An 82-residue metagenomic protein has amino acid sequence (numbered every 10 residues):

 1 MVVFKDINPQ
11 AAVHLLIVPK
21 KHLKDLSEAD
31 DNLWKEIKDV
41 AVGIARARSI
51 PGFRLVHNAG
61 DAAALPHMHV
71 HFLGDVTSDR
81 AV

Functional and structural regions predicted by a protein language model:
M1-V82: HIT superfamily nucleotide-processing domains
